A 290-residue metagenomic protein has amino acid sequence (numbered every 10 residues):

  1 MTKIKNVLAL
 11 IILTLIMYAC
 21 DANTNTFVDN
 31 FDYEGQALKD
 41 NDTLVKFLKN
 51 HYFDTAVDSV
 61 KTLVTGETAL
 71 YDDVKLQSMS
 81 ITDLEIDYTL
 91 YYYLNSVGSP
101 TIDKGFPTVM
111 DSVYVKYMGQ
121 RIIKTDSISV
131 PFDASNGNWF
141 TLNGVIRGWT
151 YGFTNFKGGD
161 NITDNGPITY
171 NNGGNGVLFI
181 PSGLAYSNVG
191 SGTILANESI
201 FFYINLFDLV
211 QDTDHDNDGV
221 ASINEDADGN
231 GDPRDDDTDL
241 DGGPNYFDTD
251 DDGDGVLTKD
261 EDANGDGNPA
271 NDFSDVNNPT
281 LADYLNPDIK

Functional and structural regions predicted by a protein language model:
M1-L8: Bacterial N-terminal signal peptides that target proteins for export
L15-A19: C-terminal motif of bacterial Sec signal peptides marking the signal peptidase cleavage site
D21-P100, V109-M110, K290: Acidic/polar, low-complexity intrinsically disordered N-terminal segments immediately downstream of a Sec signal
D40-T43, V113, V145, W149-G152 (+4 more regions): Stable alpha-helical elements in mature extracytoplasmic
S59-V74, N138-N171, A227-D239, N264-T280: Surface-exposed intrinsically disordered loops and tails
L94-G98, G105, R121-F202: A beta-strand/beta-hairpin structural motif
V109-I123: A short beta-strand signature
V210-K290: Extracellular calcium-associated, cysteine-rich motifs in secreted modular proteins
